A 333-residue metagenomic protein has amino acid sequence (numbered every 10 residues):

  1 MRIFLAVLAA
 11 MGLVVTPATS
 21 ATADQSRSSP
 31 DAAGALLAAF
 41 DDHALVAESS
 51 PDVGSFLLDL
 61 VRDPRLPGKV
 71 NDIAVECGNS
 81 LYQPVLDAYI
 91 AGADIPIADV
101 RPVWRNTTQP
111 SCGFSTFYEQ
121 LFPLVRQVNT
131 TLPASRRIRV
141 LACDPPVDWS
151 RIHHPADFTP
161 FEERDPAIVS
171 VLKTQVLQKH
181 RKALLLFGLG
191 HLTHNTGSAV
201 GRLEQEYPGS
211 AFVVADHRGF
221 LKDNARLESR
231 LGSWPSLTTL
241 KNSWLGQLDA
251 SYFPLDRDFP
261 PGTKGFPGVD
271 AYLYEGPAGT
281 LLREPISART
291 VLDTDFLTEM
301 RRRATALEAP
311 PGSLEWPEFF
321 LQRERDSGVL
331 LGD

Functional and structural regions predicted by a protein language model:
M1-I3: Positively charged n-region of N-terminal signal peptides that target proteins for export
L5-T16: Bacterial N-terminal signal peptides
S20-D333: Compositional signal for N-terminal targeting/processing segments
